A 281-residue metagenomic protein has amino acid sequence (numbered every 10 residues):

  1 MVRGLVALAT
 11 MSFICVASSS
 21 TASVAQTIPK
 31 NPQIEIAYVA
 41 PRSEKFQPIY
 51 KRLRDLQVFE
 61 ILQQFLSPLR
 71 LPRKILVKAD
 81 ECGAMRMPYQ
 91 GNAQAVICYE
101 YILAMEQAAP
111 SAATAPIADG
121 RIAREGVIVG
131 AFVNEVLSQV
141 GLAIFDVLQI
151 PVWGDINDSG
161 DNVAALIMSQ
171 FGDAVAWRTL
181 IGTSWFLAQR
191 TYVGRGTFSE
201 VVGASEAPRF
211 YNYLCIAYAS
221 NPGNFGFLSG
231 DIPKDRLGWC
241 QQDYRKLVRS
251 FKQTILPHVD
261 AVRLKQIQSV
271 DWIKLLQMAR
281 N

Functional and structural regions predicted by a protein language model:
M1-G4: Positively charged n-region of N-terminal signal peptides that target proteins for export
A7-A17: Bacterial N-terminal signal peptides
S12, S20-S23, A164: Cleavable N-terminal signal peptides
S23-S111, A118, L256-Q268, W272-L276 (+1 more regions): A metal-dependent hydrolase signature that marks the N-terminal structural subdomain at the beginning of catalytic folds
T27-I34, S199-N281: Pan-zinc metallopeptidase signature
R73-Q90, S159-N162, W177-Y192: Acidic helix-start/capping segments at beta-turn-to-alpha-helix junctions
I128-F145: Short alpha-helix carrying the canonical HExxH Zn2+-binding catalytic motif
W153-G172: An active-site-proximal "capping" alpha-helix that borders the catalytic cofactor pocket
